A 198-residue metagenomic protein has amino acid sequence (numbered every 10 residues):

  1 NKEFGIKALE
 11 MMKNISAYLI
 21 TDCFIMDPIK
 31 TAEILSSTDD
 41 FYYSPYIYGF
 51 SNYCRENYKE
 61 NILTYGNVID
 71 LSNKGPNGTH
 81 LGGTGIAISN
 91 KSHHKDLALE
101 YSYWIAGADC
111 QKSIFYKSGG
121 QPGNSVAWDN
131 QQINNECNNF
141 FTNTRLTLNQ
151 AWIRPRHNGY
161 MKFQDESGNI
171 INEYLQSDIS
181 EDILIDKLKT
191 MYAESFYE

Functional and structural regions predicted by a protein language model:
N1-D27, V68: Glycine-centered hinge/linker elements that transmit conformational signals in sensory and ligand-binding systems
N1-F4, Y46-I47, S89: Short beta-strand->loop
K13-A17, I34-Y46, A87: Glycine-rich, aromatic-lined ligand/substrate-binding cores of catalytic and carbohydrate-binding domains
A17, R55-Q121: Extracytoplasmic/periplasmic substrate-recognition and gating elements
P28, S44-N52, T84: Beta->alpha turn/N-cap motifs
P28-S44, N169, E173-S177: Short helices/loops that flank or line small-molecule/ion binding pockets
Y116-N169, E173: Long, aromatic- and glycine/proline-rich binding clefts that accommodate carbohydrate-like moieties
E173-L188: Short, charged, surface-exposed loops that flank catalytic or proteolytic processing sites
